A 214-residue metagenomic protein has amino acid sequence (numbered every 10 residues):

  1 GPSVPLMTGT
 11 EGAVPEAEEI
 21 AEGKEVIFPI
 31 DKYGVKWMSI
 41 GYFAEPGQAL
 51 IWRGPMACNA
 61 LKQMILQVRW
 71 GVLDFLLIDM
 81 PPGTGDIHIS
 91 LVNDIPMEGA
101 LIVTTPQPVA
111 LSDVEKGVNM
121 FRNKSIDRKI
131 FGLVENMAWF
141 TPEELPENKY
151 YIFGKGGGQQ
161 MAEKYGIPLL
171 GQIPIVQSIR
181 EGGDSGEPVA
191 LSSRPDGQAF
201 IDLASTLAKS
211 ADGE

Functional and structural regions predicted by a protein language model:
G1-G47: Phosphate-binding loop that captures ATP/GTP phosphates
P5-G9, Q48-L50, I89, L145-P146 (+1 more regions): Short acidic, glycine/serine/threonine-rich loops at helix termini
V14-E19, I40-M56, K62-S90: Switch II (G3) loop of P-loop NTPases
K24, G54-K62, P108-E115, I152-K155 (+2 more regions): Amphipathic alpha-helical transducer elements in NTP-driven molecular machines
Q48, I102, P188-A190: Short beta-alpha connecting loops at secondary-structure transitions that line or flank enzyme active sites
Q67-W70, D74-Q172, Q177-E181: Conserved catalytic-core segment of NTP-binding enzymes
G183-D196: C-terminal boundary of histidine-terminating zinc-finger modules
S193-E214: Histidine-centered active-site loop/cap adjacent to the catalytic His in serine esterases/O-acetyl transfer systems
